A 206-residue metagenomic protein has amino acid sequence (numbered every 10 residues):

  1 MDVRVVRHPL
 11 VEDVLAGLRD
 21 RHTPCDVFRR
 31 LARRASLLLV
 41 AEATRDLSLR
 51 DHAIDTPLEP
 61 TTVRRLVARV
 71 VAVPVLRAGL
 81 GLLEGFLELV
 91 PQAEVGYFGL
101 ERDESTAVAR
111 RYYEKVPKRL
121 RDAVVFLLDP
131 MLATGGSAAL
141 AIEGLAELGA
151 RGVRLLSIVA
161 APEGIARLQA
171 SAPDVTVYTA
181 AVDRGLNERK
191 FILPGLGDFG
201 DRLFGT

Functional and structural regions predicted by a protein language model:
M1-T206: PRPP-associated nucleotide enzymes
